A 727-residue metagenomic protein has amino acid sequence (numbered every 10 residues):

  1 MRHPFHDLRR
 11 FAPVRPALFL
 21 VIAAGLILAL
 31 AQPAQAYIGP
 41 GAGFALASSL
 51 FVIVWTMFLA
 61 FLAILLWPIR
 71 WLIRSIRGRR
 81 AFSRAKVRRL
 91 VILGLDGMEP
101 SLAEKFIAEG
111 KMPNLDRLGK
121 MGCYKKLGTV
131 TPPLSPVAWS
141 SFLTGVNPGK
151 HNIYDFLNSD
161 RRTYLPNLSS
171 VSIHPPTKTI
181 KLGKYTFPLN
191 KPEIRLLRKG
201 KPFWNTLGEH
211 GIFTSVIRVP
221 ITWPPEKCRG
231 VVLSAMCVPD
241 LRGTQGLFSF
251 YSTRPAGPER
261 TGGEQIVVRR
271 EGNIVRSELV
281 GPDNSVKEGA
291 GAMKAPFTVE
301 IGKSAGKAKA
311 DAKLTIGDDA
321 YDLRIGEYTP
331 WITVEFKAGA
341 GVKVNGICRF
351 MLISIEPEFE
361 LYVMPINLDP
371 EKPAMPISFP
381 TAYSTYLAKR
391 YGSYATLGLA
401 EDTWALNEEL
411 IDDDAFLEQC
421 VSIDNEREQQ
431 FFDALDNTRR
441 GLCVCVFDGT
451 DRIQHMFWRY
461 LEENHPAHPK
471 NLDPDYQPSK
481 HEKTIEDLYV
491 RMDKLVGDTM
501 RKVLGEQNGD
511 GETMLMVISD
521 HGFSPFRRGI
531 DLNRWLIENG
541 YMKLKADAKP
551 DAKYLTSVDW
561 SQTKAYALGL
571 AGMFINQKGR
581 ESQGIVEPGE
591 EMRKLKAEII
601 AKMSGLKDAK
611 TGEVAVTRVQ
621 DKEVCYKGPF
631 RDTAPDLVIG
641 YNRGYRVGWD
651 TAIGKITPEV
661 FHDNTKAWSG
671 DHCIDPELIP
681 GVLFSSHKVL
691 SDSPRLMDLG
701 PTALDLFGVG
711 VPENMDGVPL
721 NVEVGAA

Functional and structural regions predicted by a protein language model:
M1-A36: N-terminal secretory/membrane targeting signals
Q35-F61: Hydrophobic alpha-helical membrane-interaction elements
A60, I64-S75: Membrane-spanning helices that line or support transport/gating and their immediate boundary helices in channels
L72-R88: N-terminal signal-anchor transmembrane helix
K86-R88, S101-E104, E109-G110, K120 (+7 more regions): Secreted, luminal/periplasmic, and some membrane-associated catalytic domains that remodel anionic oxygen-ester
P225-R229, N437-K494, D498, I575-E590: Active-site His/acidic residue clusters
P370, A374-S384, Q429-V444: Short amphipathic alpha-helices and their capping/turn segments at secondary-structure boundaries
Y645-S691: Low-complexity, glycine/alanine/valine/leucine- and proline-rich hydrophobic stretches
